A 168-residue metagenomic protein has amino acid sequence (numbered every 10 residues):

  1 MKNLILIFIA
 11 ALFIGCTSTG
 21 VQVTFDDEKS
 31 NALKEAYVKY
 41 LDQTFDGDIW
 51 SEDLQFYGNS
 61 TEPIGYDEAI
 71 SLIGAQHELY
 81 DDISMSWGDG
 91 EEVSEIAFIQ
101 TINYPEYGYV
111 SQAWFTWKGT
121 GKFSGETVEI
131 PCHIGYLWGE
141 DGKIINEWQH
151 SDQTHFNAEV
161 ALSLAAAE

Functional and structural regions predicted by a protein language model:
M1-L4: Positively charged n-region of N-terminal signal peptides that target proteins for export
I7-F8: Short, intrinsically disordered, low-complexity terminal segments
L12-G15: C-terminal motif of bacterial Sec signal peptides marking the signal peptidase cleavage site
T17-E168: C-terminal and inter-domain tail/linker signature
